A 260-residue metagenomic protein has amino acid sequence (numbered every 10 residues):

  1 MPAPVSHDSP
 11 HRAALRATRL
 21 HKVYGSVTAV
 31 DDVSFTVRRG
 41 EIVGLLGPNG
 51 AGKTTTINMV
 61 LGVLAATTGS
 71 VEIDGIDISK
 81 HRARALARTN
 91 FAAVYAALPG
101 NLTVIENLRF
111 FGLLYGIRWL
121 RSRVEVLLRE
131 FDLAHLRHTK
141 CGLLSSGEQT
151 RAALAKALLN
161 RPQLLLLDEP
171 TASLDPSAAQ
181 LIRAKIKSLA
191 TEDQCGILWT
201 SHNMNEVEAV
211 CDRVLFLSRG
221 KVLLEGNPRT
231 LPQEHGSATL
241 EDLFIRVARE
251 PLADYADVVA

Functional and structural regions predicted by a protein language model:
N90, R109, L113-L136: Conserved ABC ATPase "signature" region
K140-L144: Conserved ABC ATPase signature
R161: Conserved catalytic motifs of ABC-family nucleotide-binding domains
L165-E169: Catalytic Walker B motif of ABC-type/P-loop ATPase nucleotide-binding domains
Q180-D193: Helical segment within the ABC ATPase nucleotide-binding domain
E225-G226: ABC ATPase "signature
